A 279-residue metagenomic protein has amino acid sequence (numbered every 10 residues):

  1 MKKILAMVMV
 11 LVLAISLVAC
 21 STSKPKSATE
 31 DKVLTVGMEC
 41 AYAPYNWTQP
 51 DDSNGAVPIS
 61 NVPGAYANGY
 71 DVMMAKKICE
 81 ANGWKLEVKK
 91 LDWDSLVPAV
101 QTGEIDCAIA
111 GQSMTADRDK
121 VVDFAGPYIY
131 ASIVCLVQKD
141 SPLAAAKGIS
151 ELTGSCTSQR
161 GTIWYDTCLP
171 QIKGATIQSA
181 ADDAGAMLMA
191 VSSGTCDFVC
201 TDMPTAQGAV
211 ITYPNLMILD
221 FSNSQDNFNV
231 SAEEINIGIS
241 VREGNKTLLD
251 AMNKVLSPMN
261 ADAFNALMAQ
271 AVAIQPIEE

Functional and structural regions predicted by a protein language model:
M1-V33, E279: Short, low-complexity disordered leader/linker segments with a strong preference for bacterial N-terminal type II
T29-G111: Extracytoplasmic small-molecule ligand-binding "clamshell" domains of the periplasmic binding protein/Venus flytrap
C40-A43, G64-E80, Q112, V134-L188 (+2 more regions): Bilobed "Venus flytrap"/periplasmic-binding protein-like clamshell domains and structurally analogous long
M74-A75, L96-A99, I105, A186-A190 (+2 more regions): Short, hydrophobic alpha-helical packing/hinge segments within bilobed ligand-binding/sensory domains
K76, E80, K85-S150, S224-A232: Acidic, polar ligand-binding/catalytic clefts
S95, G111-V121, T167-P170, S193 (+1 more regions): A ligand-binding cleft/hinge motif common to bilobed small-molecule-binding domains
Y130-K139, T212-N253, I274-E279: Periplasmic-binding protein-like
I163-D182, D250-E279: Ligand-binding clefts/hinges and TM-proximal coupling segments of bilobed small-molecule sensing domains
